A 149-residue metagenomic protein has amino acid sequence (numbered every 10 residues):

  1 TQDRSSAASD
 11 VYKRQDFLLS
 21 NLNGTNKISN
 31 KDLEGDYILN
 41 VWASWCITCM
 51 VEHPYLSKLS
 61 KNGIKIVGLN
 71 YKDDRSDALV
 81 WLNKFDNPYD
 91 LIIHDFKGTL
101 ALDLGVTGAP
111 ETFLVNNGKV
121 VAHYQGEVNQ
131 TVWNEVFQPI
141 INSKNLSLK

Functional and structural regions predicted by a protein language model:
T1-A8, Y12: Single conserved hydrophobic/aromatic residue that forms the stacking wall/gate of nucleotide- or nucleobase-binding
L18-K27, L91-D95: Short gly/ser/thr-rich secondary-structure transition/capping motifs
I28-M50: Short active-site neighborhood of thiol/selenol oxidoreductases, capturing the structured segment around
I38-L39, I66, T112: Hydrophobic beta-strand anchors of alpha/beta hydrolase catalytic cores
M50-F85, F96-L102: Structural microenvironment flanking redox-active thiols in thiol-disulfide oxidoreductases
K84-P88, D95-I141: Thiol/disulfide oxidoreductase modules built on the thioredoxin-like
L146-K149: Non-globular targeting/processing and membrane-anchoring segments
